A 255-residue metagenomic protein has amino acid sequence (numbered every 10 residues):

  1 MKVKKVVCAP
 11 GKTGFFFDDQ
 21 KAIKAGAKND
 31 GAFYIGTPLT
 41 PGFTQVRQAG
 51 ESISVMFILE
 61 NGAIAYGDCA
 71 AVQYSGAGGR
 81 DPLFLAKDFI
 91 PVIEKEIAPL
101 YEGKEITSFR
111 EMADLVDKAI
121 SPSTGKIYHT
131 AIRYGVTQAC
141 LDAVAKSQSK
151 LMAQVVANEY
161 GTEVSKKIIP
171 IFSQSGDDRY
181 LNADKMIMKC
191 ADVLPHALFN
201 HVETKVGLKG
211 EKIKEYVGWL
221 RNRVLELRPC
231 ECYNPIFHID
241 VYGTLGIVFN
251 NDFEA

Functional and structural regions predicted by a protein language model:
M1-M56: Short, Gly/Pro- and small/polar-rich lid/capping loops
I23-P38, V144-Q148, M152-A157, G161-S165: Extended, Lys/Arg-enriched charged tracts that mediate electrostatic binding to polyanionic substrates
L39-G42, E51-I53, Q138-A139, M152-N158 (+1 more regions): Short alpha-helical segments and helix-capping/turn motifs at coil-helix boundaries
R47-E51, G135, E163-S165, E231-Y233: Solvent-exposed loop and beta-edge segments used for protein-protein assembly and interaction
I53-N61, A65-A71, Y180-P195: Short beta-strand elements
I58, I64-Q148: Metal- or metallocofactor-binding catalytic centers and their adjacent structured scaffolds across diverse enzyme
I58, L141-V144, A157-M186: Glycine-rich, aromatic-flanked loop segments that form ligand/cofactor-binding clefts across common enzyme folds
I171-A255: Metal-dependent enolase-superfamily TIM-barrel catalytic cores that perform enediolate-based chemistry
